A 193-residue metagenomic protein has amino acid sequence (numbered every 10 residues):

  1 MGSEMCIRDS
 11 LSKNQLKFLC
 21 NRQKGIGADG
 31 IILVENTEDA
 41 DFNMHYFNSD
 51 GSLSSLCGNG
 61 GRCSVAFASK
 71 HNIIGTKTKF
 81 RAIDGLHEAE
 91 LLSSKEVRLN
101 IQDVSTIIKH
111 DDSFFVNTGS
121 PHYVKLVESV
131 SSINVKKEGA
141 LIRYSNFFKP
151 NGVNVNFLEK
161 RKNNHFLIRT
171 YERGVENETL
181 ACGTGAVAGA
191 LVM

Functional and structural regions predicted by a protein language model:
M1-I7: Short, small-residue-biased leader/transition segments that mark boundaries at the very start of proteins
L16, N36-S52, V104-I108, R161-E176: Short, hydrophobic/aliphatic alpha-helical segments
L16-N21, A28, G75-S93, G139-G152: Short, conserved aromatic-histidine micro-motifs
F18-I73: Extended, compositionally biased flexible segments
G25-N43, H122, G139-Y171: Conserved phosphate-donor
S49-N117, L180-C182, V187, L191-M193: Acidic, low-complexity central loop/insert segments
F115-K136: Active-site rim beta-loop-alpha module in soluble metabolic enzymes
V155-M193: Glycine/small-residue-rich hydrophobic helix-like segments
